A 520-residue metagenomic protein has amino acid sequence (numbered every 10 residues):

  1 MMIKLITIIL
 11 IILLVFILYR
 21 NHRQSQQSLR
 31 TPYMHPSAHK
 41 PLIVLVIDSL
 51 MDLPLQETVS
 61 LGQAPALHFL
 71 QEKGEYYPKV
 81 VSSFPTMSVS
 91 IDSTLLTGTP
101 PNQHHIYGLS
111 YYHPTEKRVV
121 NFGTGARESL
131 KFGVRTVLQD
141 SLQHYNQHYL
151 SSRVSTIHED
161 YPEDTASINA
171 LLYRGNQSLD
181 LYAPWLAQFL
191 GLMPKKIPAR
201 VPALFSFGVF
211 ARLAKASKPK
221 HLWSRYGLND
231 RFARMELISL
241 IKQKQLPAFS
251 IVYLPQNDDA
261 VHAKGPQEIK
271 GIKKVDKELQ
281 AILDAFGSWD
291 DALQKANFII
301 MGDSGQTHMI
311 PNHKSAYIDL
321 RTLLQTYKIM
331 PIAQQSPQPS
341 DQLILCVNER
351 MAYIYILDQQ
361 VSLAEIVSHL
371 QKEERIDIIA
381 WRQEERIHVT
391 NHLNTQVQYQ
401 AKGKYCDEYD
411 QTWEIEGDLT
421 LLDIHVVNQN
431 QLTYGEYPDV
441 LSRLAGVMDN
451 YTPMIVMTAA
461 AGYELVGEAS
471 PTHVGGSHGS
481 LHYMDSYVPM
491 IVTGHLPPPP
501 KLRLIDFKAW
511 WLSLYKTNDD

Functional and structural regions predicted by a protein language model:
K4-L18: Hydrophobic membrane-insertion alpha-helices, especially the h-region of bacterial N-terminal signal peptides
I11-V15, T99-P100, H105-H262, E408-Q411 (+2 more regions): His/Asp/Glu-rich, glycine-adjacent segments that coordinate divalent cations and/or stabilize oxyanion chemistry on
I17-Y76, T86: Active-site-proximal N-terminal segment of extracellular/periplasmic enzymes that hydrolyze or transfer
R30, H35-S37, S224-K242, A248-S250 (+3 more regions): A long, amphipathic alpha-helix that forms part of the scaffold/cap immediately adjacent to metal-dependent active
V46, K79-V80, D164-A170, F249-Y253 (+3 more regions): A structural signal for short, well-ordered beta-strand segments and their strand-loop junctions that often border
Q56-S110, A166: Short, structured active-site-proximal loop/turn typified by the sulfatase FGly-forming signature C/S-X-P-X-R
L150-V154, P339-P498, L504-K508: Active-site neighborhoods of enzymes that stabilize oxyanions during catalysis
F286, D291-Q294, G302-I356: Acidic/histidine-rich catalytic neighborhood
